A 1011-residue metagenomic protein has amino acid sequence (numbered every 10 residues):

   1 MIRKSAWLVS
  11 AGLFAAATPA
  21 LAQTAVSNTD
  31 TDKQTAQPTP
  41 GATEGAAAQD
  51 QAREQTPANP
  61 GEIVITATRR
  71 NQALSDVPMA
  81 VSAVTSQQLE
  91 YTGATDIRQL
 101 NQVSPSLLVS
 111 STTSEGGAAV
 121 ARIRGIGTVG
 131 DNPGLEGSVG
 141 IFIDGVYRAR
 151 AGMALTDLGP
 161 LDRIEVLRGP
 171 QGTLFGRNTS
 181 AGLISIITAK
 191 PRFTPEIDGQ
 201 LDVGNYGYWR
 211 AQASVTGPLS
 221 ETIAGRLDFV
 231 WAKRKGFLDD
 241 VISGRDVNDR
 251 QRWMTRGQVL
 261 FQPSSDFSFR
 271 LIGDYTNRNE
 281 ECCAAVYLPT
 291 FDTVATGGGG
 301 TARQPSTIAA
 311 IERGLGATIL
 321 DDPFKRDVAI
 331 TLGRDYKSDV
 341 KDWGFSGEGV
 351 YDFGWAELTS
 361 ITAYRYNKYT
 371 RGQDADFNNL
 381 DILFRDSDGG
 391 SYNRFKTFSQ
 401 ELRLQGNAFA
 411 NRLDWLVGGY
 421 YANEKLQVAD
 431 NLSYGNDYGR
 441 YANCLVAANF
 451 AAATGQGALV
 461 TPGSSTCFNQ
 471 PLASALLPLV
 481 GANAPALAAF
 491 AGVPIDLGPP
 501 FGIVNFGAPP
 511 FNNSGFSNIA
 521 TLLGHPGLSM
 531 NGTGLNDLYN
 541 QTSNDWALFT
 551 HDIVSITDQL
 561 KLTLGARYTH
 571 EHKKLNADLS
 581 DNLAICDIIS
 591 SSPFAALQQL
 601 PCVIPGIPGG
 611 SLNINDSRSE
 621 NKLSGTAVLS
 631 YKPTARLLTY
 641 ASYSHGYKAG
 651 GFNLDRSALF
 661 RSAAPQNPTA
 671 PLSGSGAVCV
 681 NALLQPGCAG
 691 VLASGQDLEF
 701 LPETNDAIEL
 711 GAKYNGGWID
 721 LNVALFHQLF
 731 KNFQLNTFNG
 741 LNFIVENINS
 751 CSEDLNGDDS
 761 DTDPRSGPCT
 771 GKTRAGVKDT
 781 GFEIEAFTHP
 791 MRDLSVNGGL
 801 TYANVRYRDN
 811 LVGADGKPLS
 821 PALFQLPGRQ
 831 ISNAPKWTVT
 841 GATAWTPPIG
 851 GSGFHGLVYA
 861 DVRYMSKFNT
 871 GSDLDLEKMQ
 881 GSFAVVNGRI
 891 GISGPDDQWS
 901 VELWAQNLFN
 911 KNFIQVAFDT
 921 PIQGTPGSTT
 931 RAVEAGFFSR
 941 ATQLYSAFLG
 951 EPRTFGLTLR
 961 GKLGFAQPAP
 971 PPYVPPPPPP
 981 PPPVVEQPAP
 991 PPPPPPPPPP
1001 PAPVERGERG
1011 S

Functional and structural regions predicted by a protein language model:
M1-T92, R98-Q102, T216, S265-D266 (+2 more regions): N-terminal Sec signal peptide and the immediately downstream disordered periplasmic leader that contains the TonB box
P57-T194, L710: Acidic, small-polar-rich N-terminal luminal/periplasmic segments of exported/outer-membrane proteins
P133-L135, P191-E196, L219-I223, D266 (+9 more regions): Short loop/turn motifs that connect adjacent beta-strands in outer-membrane beta-barrel proteins
E136-S138, R150, G159-R168, T173-T255 (+6 more regions): Outer-membrane beta-barrel translocator/receptor signature
L238-D246, C282-T331, D374-G389, N431-N536 (+6 more regions): Solvent-exposed loop segments that connect transmembrane elements
L260-Q262, G418-A422, Y539-Q728, A844: Structural signature of Gram-negative outer-membrane beta-barrels, strongest in the C-terminal barrel of TonB-dependent
R412-Y420, D558-Q559, D720, L725-L729 (+3 more regions): Gram-negative outer-membrane beta-barrel transporters
L432-G439, K731, N736, R863-G871 (+2 more regions): C-terminal beta-signal and adjacent terminal beta-strands/loops of Gram-negative outer-membrane beta-barrel proteins
